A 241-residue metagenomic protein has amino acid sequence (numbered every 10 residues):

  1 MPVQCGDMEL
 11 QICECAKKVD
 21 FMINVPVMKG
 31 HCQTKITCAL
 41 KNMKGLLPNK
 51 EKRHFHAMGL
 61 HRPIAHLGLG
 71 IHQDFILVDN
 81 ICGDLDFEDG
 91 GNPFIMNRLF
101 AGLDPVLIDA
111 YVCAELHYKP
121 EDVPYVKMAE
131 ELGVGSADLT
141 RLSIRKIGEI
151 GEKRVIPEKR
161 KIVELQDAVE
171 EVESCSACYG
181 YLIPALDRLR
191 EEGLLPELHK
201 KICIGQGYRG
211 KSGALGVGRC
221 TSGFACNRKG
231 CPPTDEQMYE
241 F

Functional and structural regions predicted by a protein language model:
M1-F241: Extended, low-polarity segments enriched in aliphatic/aromatic residues
